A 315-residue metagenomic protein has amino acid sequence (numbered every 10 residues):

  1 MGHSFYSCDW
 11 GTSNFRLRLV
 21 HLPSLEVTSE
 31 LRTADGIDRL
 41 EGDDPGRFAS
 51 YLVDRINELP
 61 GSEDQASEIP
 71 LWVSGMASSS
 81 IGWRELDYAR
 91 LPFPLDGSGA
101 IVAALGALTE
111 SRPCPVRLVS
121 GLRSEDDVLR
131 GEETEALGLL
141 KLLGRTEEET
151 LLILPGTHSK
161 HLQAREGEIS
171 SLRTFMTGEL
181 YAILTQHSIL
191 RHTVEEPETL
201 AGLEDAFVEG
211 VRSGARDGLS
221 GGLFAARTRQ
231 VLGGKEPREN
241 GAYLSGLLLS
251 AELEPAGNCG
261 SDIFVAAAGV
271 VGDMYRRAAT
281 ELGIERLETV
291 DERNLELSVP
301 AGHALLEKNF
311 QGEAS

Functional and structural regions predicted by a protein language model:
F5-R47, T289, R293: Short glycine-rich, Thr/Ser-proximal phosphate-binding strand/loop in the N-terminal lobe of ATP-dependent enzymes
N14, S261-A278, E296: Glycine-rich phosphate-binding loops at beta-strand->alpha-helix junctions
S29-E68, S78-I81, E85, L190-T193 (+1 more regions): N-terminal phosphate-binding loop and adjacent alpha-helix
D38-L40, G121-G214: Glycine-rich phosphate-binding loop plus the immediately following alpha-helix
G61-A107, R112-L129: Short beta-strand-loop/turn "lid" adjacent to the catalytic site in phosphate-handling enzymes
Q65-S79, G156, L249, G260-G269: Short glycine-rich phosphate-binding loop at a beta-alpha junction
R212-P255: Adenine-nucleotide phosphate-binding core of ATP-dependent small-molecule kinases
T289-S315: Glycine-rich phosphate-binding/hydrolytic loop that grips phosphoryl groups
